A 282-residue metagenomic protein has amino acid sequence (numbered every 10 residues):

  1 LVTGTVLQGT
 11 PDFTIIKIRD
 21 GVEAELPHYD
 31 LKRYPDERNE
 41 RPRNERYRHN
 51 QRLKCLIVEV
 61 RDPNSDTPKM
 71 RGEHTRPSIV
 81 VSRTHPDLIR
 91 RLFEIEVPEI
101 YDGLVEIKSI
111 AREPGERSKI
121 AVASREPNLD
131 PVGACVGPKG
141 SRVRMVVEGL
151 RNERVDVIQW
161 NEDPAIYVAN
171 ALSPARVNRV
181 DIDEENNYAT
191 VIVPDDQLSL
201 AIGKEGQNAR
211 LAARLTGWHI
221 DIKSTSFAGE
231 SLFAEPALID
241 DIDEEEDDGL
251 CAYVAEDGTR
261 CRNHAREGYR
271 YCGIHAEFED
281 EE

Functional and structural regions predicted by a protein language model:
L1-D257, G268-E282: RNA-contacting regions in translation and RNA-metabolism proteins, encompassing KH/S1 modules where present
T259-A265: Canonical RING-type zinc finger of E3 ubiquitin-protein ligases
